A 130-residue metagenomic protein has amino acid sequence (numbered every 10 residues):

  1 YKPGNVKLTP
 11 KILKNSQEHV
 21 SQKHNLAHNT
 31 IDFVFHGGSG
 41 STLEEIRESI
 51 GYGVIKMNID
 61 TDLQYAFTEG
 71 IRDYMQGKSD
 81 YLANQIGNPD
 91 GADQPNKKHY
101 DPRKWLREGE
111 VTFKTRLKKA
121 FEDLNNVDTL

Functional and structural regions predicted by a protein language model:
G4-F33: Alpha-helix-loop-beta-strand connector modules within alpha/beta enzyme cores
P10-Q17, I46, L117-F121: Generic structural signal for well-ordered alpha-helices, preferentially at hydrophobic/aromatic core positions
I31-G37, I55-I59: Hydrophobic faces of well-ordered beta-strands that scaffold small-molecule active sites in alpha/beta enzyme cores
G37-S41, T61-Q64: Glycine-rich beta-alpha junction loops
G38-G53: Catalytic cores of alpha/beta
Y52-G70: Glycine-rich phosphate-binding active-site loops on the catalytic face of alpha/beta enzymes
I71-M75: Short low-complexity, flexible loop/linker segments enriched in glycine and/or proline with clustered acidic
Q76-L130: Extended, intrinsically disordered, low-complexity segments
